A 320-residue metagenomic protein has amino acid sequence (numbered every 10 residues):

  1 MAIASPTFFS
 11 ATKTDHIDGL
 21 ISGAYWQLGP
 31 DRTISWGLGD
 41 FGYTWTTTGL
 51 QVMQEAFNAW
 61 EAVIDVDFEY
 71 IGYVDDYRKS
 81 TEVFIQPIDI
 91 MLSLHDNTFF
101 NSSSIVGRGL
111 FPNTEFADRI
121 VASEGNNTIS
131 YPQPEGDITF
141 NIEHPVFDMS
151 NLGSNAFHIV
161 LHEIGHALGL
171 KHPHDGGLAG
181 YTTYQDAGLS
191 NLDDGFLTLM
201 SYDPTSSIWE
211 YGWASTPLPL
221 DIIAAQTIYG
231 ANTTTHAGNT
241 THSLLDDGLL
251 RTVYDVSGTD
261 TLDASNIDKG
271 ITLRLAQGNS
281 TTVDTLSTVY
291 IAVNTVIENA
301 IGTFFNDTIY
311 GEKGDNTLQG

Functional and structural regions predicted by a protein language model:
M1-T47, S102-S123, T128: Disordered inhibitory propeptide/activation segment of secreted metzincin zinc metalloprotease zymogens, centered on
G42-L50, N141-V160: Short pre-active-site segment immediately N-terminal to the catalytic Zn-binding motif
T44-D75, L161, S257: Zn2+-dependent metallopeptidase catalytic core
E82-I88, L94-N101, V106-F111, S154-P217: The catalytic-center signature of Zn2+-dependent metalloproteases
I85, S257, N266-D268, Q277 (+2 more regions): Extracellular, beta-strand-rich repeat scaffolds characterized by small/acidic residue-biased motifs
G188-N266, L286: Replace "(M1/M4/M9/M12/WLM)" with "(e.g., M1/M4/M8/M9/M12/M26/WLM)" and add "not limited to" to clarify scope
T233, T272-N299: Acidic/polar low-complexity surface segments
D263, A292, N299-I301, T308-Y310 (+1 more regions): Short beta-strand elements of solenoid repeat domains
